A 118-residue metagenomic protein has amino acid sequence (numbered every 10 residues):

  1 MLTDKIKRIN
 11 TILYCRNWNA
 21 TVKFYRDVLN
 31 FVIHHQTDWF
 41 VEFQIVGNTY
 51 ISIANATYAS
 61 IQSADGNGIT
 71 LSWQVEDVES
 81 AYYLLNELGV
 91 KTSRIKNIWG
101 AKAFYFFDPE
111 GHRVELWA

Functional and structural regions predicted by a protein language model:
M1-D4, Y82-A118: Vicinal oxygen chelate
M1-V22, I69-L71: N-terminal beta-strand motif that seeds the catalytic metal site of vicinal oxygen chelate
W18, E76-V78: Helix N-cap motif at beta-to-alpha junctions
N19-L29, F104, R113: Conserved active-site alpha-helix within GNAT-family acetyltransferase domains
K23-F24, E79-L84: Short amphipathic alpha-helices within nucleic acid-binding modules
D27-I33, V90: Conserved acetyl-CoA-binding loop of GNAT-fold acetyltransferases
V32-G66, R113-A118: Conserved short beta-strand elements that form part of the metal-binding/catalytic scaffold of enzyme active sites
V41, I69, G100-F104: Short beta-strand micro-motifs in enzyme catalytic cores
